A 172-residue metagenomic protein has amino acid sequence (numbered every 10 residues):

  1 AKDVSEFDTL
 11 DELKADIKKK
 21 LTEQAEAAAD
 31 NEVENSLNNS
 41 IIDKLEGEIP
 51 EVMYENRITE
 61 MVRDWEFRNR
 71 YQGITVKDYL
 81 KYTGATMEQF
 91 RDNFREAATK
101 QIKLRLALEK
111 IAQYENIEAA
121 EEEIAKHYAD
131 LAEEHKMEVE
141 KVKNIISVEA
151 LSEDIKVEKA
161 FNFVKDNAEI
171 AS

Functional and structural regions predicted by a protein language model:
A1-S172: Extended, charged alpha-helical "arm"/coiled-coil substrate-binding scaffolds, typified by the C-terminal helical
